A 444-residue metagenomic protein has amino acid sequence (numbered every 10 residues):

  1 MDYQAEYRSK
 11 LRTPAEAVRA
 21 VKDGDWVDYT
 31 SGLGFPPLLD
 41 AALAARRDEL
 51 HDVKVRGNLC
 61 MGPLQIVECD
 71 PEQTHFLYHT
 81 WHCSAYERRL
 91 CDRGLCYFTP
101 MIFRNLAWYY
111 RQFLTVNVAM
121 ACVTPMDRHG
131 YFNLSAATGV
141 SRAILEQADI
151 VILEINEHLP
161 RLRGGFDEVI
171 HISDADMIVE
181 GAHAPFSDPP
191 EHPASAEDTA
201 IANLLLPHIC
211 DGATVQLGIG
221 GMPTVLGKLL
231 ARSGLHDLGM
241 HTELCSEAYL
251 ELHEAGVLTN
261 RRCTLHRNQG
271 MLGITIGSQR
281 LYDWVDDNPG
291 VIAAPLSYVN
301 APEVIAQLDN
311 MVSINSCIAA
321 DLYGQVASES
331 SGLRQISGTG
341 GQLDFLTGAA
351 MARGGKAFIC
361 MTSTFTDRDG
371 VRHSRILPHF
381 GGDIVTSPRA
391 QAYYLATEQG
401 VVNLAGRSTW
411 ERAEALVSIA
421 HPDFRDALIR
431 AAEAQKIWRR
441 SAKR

Functional and structural regions predicted by a protein language model:
M1-R444: Conserved alpha/beta enzyme-core scaffold
